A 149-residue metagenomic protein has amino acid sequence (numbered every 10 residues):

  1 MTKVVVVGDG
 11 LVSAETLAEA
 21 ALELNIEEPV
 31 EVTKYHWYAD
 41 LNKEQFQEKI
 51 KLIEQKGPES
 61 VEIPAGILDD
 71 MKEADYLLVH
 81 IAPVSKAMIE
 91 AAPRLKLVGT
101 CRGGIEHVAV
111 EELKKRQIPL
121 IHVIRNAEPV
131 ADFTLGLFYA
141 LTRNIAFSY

Functional and structural regions predicted by a protein language model:
M1-A74: N-terminal glycine-/charge-rich "phosphate-binding" loop or analogous flexible N-terminal tail
D75-Y149: Phosphate/diphosphate ligand-binding glycine-rich loop within oxidoreductases
